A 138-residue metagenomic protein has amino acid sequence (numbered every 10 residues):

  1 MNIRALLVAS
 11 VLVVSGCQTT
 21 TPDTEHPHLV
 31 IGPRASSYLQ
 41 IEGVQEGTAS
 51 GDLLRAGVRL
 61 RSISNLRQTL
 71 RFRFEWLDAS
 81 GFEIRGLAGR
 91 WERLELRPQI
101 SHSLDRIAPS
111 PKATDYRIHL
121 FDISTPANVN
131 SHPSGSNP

Functional and structural regions predicted by a protein language model:
M1-L7: Bacterial N-terminal signal peptides that target proteins for export
V13-G16: C-terminal motif of bacterial Sec signal peptides marking the signal peptidase cleavage site
Q18-L53, S134-P138: Transition segment at domain starts
D23-E25, A108-P138: Terminal connector regions
S36-L70, E75, R117-N130: Post-signal-peptide N-terminal segment of Sec-exported extracytoplasmic proteins
Y38, R67-T69, S80-R90: Short beta-strand and strand-turn-strand segments in soluble, beta-rich domains
I63-N65, L77-F82, S110-K112: A short, structured loop/turn motif at beta-sheet edges
L87-R117: Short, solvent-exposed, Trp/other aromatic-anchored flexible loops in extracytoplasmic proteins
